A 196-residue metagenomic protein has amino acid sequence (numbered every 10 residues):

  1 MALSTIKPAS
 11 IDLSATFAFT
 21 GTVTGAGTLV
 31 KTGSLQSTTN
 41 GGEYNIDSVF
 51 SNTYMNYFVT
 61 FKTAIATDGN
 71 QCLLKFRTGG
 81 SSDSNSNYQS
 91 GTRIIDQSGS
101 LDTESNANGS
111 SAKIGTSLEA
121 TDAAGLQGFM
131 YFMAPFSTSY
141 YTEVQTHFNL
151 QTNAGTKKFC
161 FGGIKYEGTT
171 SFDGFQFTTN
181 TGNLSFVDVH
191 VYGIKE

Functional and structural regions predicted by a protein language model:
A2-D12, T16, T20-E196: Surface-exposed molecular-recognition determinants
